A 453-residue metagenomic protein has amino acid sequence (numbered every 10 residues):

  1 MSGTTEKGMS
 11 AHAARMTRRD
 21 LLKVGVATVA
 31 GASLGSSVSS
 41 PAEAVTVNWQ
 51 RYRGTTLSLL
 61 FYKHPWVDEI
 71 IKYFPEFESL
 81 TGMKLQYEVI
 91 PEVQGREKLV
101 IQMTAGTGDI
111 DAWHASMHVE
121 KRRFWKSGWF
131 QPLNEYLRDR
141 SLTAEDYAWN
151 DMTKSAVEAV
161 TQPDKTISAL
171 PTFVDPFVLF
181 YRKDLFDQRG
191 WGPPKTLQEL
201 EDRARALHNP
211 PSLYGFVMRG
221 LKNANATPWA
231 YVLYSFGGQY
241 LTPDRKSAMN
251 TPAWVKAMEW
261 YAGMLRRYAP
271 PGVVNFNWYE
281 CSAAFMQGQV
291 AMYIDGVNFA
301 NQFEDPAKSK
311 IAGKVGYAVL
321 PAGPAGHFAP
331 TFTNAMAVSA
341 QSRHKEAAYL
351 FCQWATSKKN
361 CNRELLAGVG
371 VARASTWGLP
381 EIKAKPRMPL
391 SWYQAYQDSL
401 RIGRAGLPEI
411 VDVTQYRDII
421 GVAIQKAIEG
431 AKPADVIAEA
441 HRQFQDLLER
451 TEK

Functional and structural regions predicted by a protein language model:
M1-D20, V24-L34: N-terminal secretory signal peptides
V45-R51, M117-P176, P228, A312-A318 (+1 more regions): Hinge/lid segment of periplasmic solute-binding proteins
V45-T46, R53-T56, N150, V315-A318 (+3 more regions): Long, aromatic- and glycine/proline-rich binding clefts that accommodate carbohydrate-like moieties
Q50-G54, N134-M152, F236-K256, D305-K310 (+3 more regions): Short, solvent-exposed loop/beta-turn-alpha elements that line the ligand-binding surface or hinge of extracytoplasmic
Y73, E120-R122, T227-Y231, S235 (+1 more regions): Extracytoplasmic/periplasmic substrate-binding proteins
E76-M152, D184, Q188-K195, A291-M292 (+2 more regions): Extracytoplasmic "Venus flytrap"/periplasmic binding protein-like
V157-T172, F177, E199-S247, V290: Extracytoplasmic/periplasmic solute-binding protein
A204-P210, D244-V274, L320: Glycine-centered hinge/linker elements that transmit conformational signals in sensory and ligand-binding systems
